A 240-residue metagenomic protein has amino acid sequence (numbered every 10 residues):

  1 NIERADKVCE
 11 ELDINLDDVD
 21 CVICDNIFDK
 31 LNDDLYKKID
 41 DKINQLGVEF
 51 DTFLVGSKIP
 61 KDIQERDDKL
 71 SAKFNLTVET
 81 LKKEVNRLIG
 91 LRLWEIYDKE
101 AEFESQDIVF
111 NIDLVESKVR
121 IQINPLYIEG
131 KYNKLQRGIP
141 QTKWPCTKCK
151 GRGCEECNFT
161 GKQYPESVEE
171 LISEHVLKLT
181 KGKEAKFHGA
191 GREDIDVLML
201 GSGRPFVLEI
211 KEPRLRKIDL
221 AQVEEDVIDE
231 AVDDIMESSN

Functional and structural regions predicted by a protein language model:
N1-N240: Catalytic/RNA-binding core of pseudouridine synthases
